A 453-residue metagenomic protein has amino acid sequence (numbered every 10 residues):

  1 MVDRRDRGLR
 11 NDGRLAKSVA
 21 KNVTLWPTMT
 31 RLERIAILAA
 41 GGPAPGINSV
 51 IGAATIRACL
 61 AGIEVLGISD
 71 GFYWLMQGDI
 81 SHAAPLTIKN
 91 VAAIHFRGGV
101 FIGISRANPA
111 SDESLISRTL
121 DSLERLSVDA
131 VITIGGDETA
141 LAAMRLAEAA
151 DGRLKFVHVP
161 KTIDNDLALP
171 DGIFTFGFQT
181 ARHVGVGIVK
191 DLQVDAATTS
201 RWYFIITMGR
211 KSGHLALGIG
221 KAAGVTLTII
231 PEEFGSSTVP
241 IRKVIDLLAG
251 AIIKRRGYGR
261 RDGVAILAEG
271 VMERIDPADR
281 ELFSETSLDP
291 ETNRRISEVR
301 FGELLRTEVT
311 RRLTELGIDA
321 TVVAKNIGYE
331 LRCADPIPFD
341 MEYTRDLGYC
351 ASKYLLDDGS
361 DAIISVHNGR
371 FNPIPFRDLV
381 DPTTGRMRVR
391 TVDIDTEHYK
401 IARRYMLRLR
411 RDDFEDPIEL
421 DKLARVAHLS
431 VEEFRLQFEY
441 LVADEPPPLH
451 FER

Functional and structural regions predicted by a protein language model:
D3-D6, D12: Intrinsic-disorder-associated, low-complexity terminal segments enriched in Asp/Asn/His/Tyr and depleted of Lys/Arg
W26, M76-D129, T139, I163 (+1 more regions): Glycine-rich oxoanion-binding loops at beta->alpha junctions
T30-D79: N-terminal phosphate-binding or glycine-rich loops at protein starts, especially the Walker A/P-loop of NTPases
A40-G42, I63, I68-Y73, R106-A107 (+6 more regions): Short, ordered loop/turn segments at secondary-structure junctions
A44-A54, L75-M76, E113-L115, V131-M144 (+4 more regions): Short glycine/serine/threonine-rich phosphate/pyrophosphate-binding segments that cradle anionic phosphate groups
I68, A130-G135, L141-R145, A149-R153 (+2 more regions): Accessory alpha-helical/coil subdomains and C-terminal extensions that flank or cap enzyme catalytic cores
R280-R453: C-terminal non-catalytic interaction/assembly regions of soluble proteins
